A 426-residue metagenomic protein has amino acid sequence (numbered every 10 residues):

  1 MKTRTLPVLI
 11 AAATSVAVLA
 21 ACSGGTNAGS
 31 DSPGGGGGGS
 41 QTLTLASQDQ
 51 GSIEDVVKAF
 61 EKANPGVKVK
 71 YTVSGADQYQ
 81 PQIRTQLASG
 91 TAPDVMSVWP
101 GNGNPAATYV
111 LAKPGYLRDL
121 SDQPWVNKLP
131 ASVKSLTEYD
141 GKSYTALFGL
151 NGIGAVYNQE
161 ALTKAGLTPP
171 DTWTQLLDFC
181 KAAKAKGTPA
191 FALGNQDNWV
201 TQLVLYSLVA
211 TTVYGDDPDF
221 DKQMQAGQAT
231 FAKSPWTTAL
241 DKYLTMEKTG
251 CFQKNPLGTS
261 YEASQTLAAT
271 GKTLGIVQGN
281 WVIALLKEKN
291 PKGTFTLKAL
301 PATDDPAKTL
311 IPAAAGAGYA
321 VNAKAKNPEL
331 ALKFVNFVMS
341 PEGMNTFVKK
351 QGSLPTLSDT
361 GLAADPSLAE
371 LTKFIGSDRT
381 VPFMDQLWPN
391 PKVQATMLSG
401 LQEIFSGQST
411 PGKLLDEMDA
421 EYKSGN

Functional and structural regions predicted by a protein language model:
K2-A107, P291, D304-P306, T346 (+2 more regions): Conserved N-terminal structural module of periplasmic/extracytoplasmic solute-binding proteins
K62, S89, T249, K287-K350: Extracytoplasmic/periplasmic substrate-recognition and gating elements
V73-Q82, W173-D178, N255-A269: Short helix-initiation/N-cap motifs at beta->coil->alpha
Q80-A92, V110, A161-L162, K181-A185 (+3 more regions): Short helices/loops that flank or line small-molecule/ion binding pockets
N102-I153, T296: Hinge/lid segment of periplasmic solute-binding proteins
Y144-A146, L177-Q228: Extracytoplasmic/periplasmic solute-binding protein
Q225-P256: Glycine-centered hinge/linker elements that transmit conformational signals in sensory and ligand-binding systems
Q351-L357, G361, A369-K423: C-terminal capping/gating helix-and-loop segments adjacent to ligand/active sites or protein-protein/ligand interfaces
